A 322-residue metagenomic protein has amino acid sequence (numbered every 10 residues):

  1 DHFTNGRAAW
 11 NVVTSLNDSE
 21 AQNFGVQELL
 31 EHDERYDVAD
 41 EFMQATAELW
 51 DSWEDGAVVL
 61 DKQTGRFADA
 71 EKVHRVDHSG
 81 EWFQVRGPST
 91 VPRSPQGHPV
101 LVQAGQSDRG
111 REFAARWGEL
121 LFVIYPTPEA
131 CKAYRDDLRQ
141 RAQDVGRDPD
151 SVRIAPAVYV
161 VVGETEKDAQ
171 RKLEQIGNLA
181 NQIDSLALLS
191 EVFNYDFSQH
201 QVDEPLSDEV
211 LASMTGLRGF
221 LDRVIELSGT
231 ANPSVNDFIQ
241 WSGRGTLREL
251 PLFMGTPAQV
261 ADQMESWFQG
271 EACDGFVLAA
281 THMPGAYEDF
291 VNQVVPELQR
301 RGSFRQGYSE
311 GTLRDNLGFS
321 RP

Functional and structural regions predicted by a protein language model:
D1-A47, D51, S89-P322: C-terminal amphipathic alpha-helical "assembly" element that mediates oligomerization/partner interfaces or acts as
D37-Q44, L49-E54, K62-V76: Polar, glycine-rich mid-to-C-terminal structural blocks that act as macromolecule-binding/assembly scaffolds
R66-V100: Substrate-access "cap/lid" subdomains that shape and gate the entrance to catalytic or ligand-binding pockets
